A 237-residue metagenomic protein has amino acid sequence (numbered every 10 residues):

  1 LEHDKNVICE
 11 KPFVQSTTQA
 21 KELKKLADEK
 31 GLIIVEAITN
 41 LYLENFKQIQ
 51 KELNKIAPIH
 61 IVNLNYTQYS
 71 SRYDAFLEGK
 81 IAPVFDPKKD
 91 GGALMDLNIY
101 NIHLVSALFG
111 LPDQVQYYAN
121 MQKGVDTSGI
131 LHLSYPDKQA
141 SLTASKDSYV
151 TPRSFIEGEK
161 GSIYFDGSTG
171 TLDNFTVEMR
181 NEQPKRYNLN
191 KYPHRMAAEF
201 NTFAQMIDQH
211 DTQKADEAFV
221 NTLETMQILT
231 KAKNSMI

Functional and structural regions predicted by a protein language model:
L1-L41: Beta-strand-loop-alpha-helix segment that lines the small-molecule cofactor/substrate pocket of alpha/beta enzymes
K21, T202-I237: C-terminal helix-rich "cap/oligomerization" subdomain common to oxidoreductases
L43-P112: Predominantly a Rossmann-like dinucleotide-binding segment in NAD(P)-dependent oxidoreductases
K88-M95, K185-H194: A short glycine-threonine-serine/GTX helix/turn-capping micro-motif
N101-T171, F200-Q209: Contiguous beta-strand/loop segments that form the cofactor/metal-binding neighborhood of enzyme cores
S154, L172-N181: Short polybasic amphipathic segments
N188-N201, E217: Active-site loop of classical SDR/Rossmann-like NAD(P)-dependent oxidoreductases, centered on the catalytic Tyr-X3-Lys
